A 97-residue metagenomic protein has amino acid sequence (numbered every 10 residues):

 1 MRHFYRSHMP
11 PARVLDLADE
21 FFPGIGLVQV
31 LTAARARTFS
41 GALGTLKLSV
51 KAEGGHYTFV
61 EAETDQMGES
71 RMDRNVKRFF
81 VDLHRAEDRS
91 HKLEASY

Functional and structural regions predicted by a protein language model:
M1-Q29: Terminal, regulation- and interaction-focused segments at domain boundaries
R2, A18-D19, A36, V76-K77 (+1 more regions): Generic intrinsically disordered, low-complexity segments enriched for polar/acidic and small residues
R2, A34, V60, T64: Conserved short-loop catalytic and cofactor-binding motifs
D16-L17, A34, A52: Alpha-helical structural elements
L31-F39: Short, hydrophobic/aromatic-rich segments at coil-to-beta transitions
S40-Y97: Beta-strand/loop substructures that line and gate deep hydrophobic ligand-binding cavities in soluble
